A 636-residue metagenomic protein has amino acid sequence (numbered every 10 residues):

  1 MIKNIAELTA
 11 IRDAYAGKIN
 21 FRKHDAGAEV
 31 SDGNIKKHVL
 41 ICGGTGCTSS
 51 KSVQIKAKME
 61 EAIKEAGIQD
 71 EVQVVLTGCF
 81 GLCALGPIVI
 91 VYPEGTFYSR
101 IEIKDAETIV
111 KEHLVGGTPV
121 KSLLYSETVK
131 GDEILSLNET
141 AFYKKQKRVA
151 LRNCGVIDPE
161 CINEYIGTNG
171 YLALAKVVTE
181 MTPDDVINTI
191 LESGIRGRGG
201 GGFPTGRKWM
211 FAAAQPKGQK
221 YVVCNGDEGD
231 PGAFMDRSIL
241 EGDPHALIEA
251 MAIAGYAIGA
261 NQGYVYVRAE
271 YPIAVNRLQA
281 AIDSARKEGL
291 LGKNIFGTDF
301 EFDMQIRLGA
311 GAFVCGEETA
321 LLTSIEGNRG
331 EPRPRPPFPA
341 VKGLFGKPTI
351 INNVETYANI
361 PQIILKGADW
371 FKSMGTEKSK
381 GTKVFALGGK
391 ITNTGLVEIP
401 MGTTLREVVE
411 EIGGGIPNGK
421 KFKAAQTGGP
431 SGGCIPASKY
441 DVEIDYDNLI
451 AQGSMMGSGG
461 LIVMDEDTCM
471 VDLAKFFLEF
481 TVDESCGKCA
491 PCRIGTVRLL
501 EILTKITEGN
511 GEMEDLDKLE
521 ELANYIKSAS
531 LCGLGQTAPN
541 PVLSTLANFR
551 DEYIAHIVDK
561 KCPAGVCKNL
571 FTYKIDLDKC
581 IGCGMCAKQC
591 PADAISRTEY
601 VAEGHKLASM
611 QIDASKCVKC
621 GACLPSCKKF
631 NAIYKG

Functional and structural regions predicted by a protein language model:
L8-K37, S52-L76, P93-Y125, E164-G167 (+11 more regions): Ferredoxin-type iron-sulfur electron-transfer modules in oxidoreductases and energy-metabolism complexes
I41-G43, I157-L172, C224-D236, P339-L344 (+2 more regions): Gly-rich Lys/Arg/Thr-decorated short loops/hinges at beta-loop-alpha junctions or inter-strand turns that position
G44-K51, I190-A212, G311-T323, G327-R329 (+2 more regions): Conserved phosphate/anionic-ligand binding catalytic regions in large, soluble enzymes, centered on
K51, S379-N393, I399, L405 (+3 more regions): C-terminal accessory/binding modules appended to enzymatic or scaffolding proteins
I63, A250-A252, M401-P417: Short amphipathic, charge-patterned alpha-helical segments
L85-V89, P491-V497, M585-H605, A622-G636: Iron-sulfur cluster-binding cysteine motifs and their immediate structural context in ferredoxin-like electron-transfer
L124-E192, N352-G367: Flexible inter-domain linker/hinge segments
K145-Q146, V275-M401, G413: Hydrophobic alpha-helical positions that pack around
